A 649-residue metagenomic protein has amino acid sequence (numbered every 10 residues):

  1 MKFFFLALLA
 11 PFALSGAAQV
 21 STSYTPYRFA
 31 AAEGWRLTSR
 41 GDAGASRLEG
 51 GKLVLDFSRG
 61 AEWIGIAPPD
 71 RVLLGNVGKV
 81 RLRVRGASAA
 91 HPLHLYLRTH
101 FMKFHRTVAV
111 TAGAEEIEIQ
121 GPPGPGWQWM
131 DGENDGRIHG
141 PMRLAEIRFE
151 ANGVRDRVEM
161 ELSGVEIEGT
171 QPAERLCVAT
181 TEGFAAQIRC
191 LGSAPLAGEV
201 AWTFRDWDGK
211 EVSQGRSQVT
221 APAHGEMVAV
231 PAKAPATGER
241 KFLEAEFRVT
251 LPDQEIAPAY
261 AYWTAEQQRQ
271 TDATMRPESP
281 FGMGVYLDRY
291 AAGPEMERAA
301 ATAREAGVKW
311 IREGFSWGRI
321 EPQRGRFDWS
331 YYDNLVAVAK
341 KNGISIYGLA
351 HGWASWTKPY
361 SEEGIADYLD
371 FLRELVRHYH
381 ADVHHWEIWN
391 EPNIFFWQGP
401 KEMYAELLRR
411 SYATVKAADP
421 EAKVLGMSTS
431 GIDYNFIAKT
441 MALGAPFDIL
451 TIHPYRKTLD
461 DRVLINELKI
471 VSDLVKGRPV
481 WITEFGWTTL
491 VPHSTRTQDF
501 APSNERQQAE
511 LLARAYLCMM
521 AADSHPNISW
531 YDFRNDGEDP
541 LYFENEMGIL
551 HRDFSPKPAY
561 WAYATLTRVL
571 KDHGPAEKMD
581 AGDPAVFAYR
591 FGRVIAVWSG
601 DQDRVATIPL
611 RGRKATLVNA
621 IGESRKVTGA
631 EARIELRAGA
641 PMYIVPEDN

Functional and structural regions predicted by a protein language model:
Q19-D42, T274-F281: Extracellular carbohydrate-recognition regions
G44-E62: Short carbohydrate-recognition loop motifs
F57-G132, D156-V158: Extracellular ligand-binding interfaces
L196, M579-R613, A620-G622: Carbohydrate-binding surface patches
A303-P446, P454: Substrate-binding cleft and catalytic face of glycoside hydrolase catalytic domains, especially the flexible beta-alpha
I449, P454-G537, S555, L566: Catalytic-core region of carbohydrate-active enzymes that cleave or remodel glycosidic bonds
A522-N527, Y531-D532, D536-G592: Glycan-recognition and catalytic regions of carbohydrate-active enzymes
V627-N649: C-terminal beta-strand-rich structural cap/linker in extracellular carbohydrate-active enzymes
